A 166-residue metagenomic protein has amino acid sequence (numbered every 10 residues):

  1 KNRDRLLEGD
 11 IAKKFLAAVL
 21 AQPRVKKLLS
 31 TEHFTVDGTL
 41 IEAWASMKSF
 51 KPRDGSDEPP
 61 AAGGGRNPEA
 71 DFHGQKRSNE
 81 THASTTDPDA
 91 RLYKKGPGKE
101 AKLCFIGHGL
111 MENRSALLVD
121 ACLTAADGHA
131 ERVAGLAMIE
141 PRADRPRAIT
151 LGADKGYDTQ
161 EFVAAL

Functional and structural regions predicted by a protein language model:
K1-L166: Polybasic low-complexity intrinsically disordered regions
